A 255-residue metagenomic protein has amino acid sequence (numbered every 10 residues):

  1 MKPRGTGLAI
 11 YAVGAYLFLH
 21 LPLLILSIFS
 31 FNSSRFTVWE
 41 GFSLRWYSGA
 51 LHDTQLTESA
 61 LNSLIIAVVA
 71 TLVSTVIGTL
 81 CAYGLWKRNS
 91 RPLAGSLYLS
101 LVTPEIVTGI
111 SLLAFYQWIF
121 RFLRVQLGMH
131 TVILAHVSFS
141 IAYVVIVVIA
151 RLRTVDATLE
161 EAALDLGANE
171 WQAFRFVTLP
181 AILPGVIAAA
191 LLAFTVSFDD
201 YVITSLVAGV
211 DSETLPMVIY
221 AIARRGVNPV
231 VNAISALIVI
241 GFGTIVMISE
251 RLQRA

Functional and structural regions predicted by a protein language model:
M1-G5, V68-L97, I110, Q117-W118 (+3 more regions): Transmembrane-helix boundary motif in ABC transporter permease subunits
K2-I10, L85, I149-E160, L164 (+2 more regions): C-terminal transmembrane helix and the adjacent membrane-cytosol boundary/short C-terminal tail of inner/organellar
I10-L23, T103, V145-V148, V155-A157 (+1 more regions): Transmembrane alpha-helices
Y16, E58-N62, F115-Y143, G185-V186 (+2 more regions): Loop-to-helix entry region at the N-terminal start of transmembrane alpha-helices in multi-pass membrane transporters
L21-L24, I28, V76-L80, I110 (+4 more regions): Membrane-embedded alpha-helices of multi-pass transport/permease systems
L21-T54, S205-V210: Short membrane-interfacial helix/loop motifs at transmembrane-helix boundaries
T37, L44, I106-F139, W171 (+1 more regions): Membrane-interfacial helix termini and adjacent extracytoplasmic/periplasmic loops of multi-pass transporters
Y47-Q55, F198-I248: Interhelical loop and adjacent transmembrane-helix boundary motif in polytopic membrane transport permeases
